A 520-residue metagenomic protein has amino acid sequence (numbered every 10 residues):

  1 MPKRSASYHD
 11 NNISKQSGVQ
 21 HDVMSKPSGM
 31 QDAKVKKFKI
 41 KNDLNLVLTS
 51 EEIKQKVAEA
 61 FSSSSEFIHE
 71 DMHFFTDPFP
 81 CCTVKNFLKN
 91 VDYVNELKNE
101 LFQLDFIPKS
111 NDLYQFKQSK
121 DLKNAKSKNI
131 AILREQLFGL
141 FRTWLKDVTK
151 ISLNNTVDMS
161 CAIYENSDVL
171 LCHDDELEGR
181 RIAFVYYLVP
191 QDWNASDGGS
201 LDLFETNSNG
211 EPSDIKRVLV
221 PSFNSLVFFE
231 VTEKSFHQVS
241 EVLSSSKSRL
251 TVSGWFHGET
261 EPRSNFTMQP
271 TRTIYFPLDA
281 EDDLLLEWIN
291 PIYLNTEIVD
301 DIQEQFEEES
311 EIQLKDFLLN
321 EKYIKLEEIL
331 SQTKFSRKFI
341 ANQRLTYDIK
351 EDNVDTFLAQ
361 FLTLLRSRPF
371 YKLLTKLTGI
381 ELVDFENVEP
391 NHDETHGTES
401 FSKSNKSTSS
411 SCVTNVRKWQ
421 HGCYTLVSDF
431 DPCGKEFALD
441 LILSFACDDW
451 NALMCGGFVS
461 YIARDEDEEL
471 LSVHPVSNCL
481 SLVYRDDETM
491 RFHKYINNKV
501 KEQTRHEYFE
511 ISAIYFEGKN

Functional and structural regions predicted by a protein language model:
P2-N520: Fe(II)/2-oxoglutarate oxygenase catalytic core
